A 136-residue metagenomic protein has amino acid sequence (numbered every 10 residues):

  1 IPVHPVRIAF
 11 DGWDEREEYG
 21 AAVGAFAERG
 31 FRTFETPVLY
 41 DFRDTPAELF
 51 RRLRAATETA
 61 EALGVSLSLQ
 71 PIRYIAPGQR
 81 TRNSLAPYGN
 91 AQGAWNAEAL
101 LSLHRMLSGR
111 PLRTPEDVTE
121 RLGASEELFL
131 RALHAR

Functional and structural regions predicted by a protein language model:
I1-N83: Conserved AdoMet/S-adenosylmethionine-binding subsite of the radical SAM
Y40-A47, L63-L130: Flexible glycine/acidic-rich beta-alpha junction loops that bind and position SAM and/or redox cofactors in anaerobic
